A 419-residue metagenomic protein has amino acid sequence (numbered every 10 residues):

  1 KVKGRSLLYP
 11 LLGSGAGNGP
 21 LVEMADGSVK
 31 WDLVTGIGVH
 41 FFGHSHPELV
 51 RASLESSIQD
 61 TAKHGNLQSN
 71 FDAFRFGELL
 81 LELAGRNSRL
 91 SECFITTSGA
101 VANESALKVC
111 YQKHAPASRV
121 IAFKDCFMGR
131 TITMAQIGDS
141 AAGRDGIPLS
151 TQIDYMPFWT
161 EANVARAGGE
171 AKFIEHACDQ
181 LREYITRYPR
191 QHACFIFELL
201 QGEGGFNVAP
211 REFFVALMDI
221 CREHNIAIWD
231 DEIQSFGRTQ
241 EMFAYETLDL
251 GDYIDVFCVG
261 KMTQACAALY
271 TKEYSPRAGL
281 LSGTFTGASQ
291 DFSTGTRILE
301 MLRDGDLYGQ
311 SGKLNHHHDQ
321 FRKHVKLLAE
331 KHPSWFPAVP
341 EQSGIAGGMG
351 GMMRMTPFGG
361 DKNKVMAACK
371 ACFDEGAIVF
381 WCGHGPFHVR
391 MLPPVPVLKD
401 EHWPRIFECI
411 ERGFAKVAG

Functional and structural regions predicted by a protein language model:
K1-G419: Conserved N-terminal phosphate-binding loop of PLP-dependent enzymes in the Aspartate aminotransferase
